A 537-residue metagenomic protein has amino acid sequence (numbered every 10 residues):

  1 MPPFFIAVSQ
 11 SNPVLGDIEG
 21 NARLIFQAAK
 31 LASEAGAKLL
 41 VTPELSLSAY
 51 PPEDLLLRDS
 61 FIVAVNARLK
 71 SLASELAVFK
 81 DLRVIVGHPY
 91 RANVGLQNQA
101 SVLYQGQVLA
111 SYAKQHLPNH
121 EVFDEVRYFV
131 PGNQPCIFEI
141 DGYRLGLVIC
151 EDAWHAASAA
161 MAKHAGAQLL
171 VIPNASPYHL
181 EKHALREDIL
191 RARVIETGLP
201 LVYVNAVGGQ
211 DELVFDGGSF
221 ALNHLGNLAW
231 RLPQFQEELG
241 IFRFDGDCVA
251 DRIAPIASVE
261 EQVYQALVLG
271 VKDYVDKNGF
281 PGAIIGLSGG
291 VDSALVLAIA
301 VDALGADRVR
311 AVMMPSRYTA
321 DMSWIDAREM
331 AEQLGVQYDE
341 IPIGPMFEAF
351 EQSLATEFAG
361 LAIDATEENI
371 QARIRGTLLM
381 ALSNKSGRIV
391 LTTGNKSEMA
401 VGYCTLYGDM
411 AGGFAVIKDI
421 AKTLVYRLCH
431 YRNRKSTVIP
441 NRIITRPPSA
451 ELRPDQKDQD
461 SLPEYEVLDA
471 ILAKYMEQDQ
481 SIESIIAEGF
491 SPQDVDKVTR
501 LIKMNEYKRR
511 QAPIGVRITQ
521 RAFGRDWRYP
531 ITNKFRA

Functional and structural regions predicted by a protein language model:
M1-G286, L297-A306, M313, Q333 (+1 more regions): Enzyme catalytic cores with a strong preference for nitrogen-chemistry domains
G16, D141, G198, H224 (+2 more regions): ATP/NTP-dependent adenylation/nucleotidyl-transfer catalytic domains that generate, transfer, or process NMP-activated
